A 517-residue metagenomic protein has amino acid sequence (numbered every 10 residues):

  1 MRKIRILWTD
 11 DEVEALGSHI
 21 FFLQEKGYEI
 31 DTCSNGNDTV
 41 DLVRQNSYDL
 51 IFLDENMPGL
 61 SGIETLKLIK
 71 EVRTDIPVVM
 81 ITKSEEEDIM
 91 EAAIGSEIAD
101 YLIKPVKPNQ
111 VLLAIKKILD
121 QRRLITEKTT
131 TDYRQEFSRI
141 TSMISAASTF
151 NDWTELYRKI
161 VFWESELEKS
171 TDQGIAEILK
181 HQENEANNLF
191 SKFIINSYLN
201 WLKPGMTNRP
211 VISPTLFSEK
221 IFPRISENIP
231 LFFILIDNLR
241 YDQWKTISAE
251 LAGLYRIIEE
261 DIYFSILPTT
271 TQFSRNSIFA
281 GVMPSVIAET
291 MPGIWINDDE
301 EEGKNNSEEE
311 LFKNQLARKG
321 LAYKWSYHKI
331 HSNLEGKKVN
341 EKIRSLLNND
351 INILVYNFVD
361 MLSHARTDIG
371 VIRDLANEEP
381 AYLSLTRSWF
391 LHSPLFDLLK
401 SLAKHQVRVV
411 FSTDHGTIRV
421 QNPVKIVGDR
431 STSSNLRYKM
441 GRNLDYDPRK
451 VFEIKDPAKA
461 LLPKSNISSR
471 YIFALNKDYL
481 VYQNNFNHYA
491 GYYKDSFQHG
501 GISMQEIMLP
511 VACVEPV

Functional and structural regions predicted by a protein language model:
E12, F21-F22, N56, E91 (+3 more regions): Feature captures the catalytic ectodomains and active-site-proximal regions of enzymes that hydrolyze or transfer
V13-D31: Two-component/phosphorelay signaling modules centered on CheY-like receiver
S34-D38, S61-E64: Acidic catalytic/metal-coordinating carboxylates
D41, I63-T74: Short amphipathic alpha-helix used as the core "switch/output" element in two-component signaling
N46-F52: Active-site beta3 strand of CheY-like receiver
D54, T82: Active-site residues of response regulator receiver
E64, E85-D100: Alpha4 helix (beta4-alpha4-beta5 surface) of REC/receiver domains from two-component response regulators
K104: A Lys-centered signature of the CheY-like receiver
